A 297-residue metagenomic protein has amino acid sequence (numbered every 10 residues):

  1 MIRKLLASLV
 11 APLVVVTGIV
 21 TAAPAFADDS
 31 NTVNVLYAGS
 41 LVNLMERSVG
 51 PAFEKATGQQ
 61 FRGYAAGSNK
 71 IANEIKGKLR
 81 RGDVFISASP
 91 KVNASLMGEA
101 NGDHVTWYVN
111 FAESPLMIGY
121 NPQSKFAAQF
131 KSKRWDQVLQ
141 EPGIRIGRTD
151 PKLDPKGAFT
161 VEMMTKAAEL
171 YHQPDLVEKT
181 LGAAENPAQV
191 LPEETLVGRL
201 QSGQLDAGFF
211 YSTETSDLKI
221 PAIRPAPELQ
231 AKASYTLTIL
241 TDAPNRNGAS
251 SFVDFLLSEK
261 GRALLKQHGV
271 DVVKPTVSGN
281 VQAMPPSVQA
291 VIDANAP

Functional and structural regions predicted by a protein language model:
M1-A11: Bacterial N-terminal signal peptides that target proteins for export
S8-L9, V20-T21, S48: Hydrophobic alpha-helical transmembrane segments of integral membrane proteins, especially lipid-exposed positions
P12-V16, M164: Core hydrophobic alpha-helical transmembrane segments of single-pass membrane proteins
V15-P24: C-terminal segment of classical bacterial N-terminal signal peptides
A27-K78, S89-P90, L96-E99, H104 (+2 more regions): Exported/periplasmic ABC-transporter solute-binding proteins
G82-S87: Periplasmic-binding protein-like
